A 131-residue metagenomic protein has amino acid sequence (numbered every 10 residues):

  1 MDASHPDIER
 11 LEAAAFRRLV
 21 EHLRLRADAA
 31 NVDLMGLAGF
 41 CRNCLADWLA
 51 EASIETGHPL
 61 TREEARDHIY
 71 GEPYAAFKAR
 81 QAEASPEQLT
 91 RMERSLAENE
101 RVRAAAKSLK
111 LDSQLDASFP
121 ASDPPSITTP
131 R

Functional and structural regions predicted by a protein language model:
M1-A106: Domain-level signature for proteins that mediate thiol-based redox and metal-cofactor handling
L89, L96-R131: Intrinsic, low-complexity terminal and presequence regions
